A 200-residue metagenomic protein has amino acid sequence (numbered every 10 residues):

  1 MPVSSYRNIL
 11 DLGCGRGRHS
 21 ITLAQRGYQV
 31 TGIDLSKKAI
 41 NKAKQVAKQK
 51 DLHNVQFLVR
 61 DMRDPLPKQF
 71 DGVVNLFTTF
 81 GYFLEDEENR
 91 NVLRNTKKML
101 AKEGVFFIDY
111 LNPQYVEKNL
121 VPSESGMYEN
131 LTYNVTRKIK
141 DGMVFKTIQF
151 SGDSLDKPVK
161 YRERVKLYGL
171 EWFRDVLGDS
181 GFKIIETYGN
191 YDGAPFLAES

Functional and structural regions predicted by a protein language model:
M1-S4: Glycine-rich helix-loop-beta junction characteristic of Rossmann-like nucleotide cofactor-binding loops
Y6-G13: Conserved class I S-adenosyl-L-methionine
R18-D64: Class I SAM-dependent methyltransferase SAM/SAH-binding core
R63-G72: A short acidic, Gly/Pro-enriched loop at the edge of an enzyme's catalytic core that lines a small-molecule cofactor
D71-E87: A short SAM/SAH-binding and catalytic strip from SAM-dependent methyltransferases
R90-K102: A short glycine-rich, Lys/Arg-flanked "PGG" loop and its adjoining helix->strand segment in the class I
K102, F107-V176: SAM-dependent methyltransferase
L170-S200: C-terminal lobe and adjacent flexible extensions of AdoMet/dcAdoMet transferase-like proteins
